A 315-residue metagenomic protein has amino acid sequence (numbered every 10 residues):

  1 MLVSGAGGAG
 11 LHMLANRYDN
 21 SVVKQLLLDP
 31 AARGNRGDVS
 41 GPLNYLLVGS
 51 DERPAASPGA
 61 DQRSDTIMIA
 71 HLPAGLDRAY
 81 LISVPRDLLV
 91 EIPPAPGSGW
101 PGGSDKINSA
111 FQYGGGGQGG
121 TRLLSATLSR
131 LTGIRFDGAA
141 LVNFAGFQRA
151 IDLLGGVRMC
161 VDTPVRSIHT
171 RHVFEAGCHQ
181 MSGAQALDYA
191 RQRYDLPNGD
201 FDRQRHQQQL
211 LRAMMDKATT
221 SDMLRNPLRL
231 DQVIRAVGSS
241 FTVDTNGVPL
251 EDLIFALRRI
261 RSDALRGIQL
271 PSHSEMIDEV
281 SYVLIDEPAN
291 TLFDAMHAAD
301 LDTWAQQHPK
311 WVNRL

Functional and structural regions predicted by a protein language model:
L2-L315: Non-catalytic, solvent-exposed segments at the cell envelope interface
